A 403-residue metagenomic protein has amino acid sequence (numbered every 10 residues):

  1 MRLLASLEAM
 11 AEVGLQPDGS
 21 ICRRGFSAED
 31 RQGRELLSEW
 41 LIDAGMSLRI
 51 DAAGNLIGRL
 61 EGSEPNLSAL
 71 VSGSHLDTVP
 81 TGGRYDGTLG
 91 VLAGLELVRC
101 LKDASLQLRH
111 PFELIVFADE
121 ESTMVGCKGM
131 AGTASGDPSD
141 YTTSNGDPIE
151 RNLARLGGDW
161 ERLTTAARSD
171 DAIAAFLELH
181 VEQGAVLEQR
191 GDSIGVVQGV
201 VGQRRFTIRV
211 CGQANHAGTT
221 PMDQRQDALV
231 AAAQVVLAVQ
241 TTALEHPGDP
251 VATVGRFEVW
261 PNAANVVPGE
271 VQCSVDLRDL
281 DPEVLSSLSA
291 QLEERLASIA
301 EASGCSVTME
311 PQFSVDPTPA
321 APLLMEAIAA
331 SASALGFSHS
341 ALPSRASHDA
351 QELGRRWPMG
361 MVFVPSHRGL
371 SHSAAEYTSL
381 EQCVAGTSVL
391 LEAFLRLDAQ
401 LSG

Functional and structural regions predicted by a protein language model:
M1-G83: Acidic/His- and Gly-rich active-site-bordering loop/insert found across diverse amide/peptide-bond hydrolases
L3, A9-Q16, G73-S74, G269 (+2 more regions): Zn-dependent metallopeptidase/amidohydrolase metal-coordination segment
R23-F26, T253-N262, S274-L280, S306-M325 (+1 more regions): A short beta-alpha structural unit
D51, Q107-L108, L163-A167, T219 (+4 more regions): Flexible, glycine/charged-enriched surface loops at secondary-structure junctions
G54, L76-V79, I115-T123, Q183 (+4 more regions): Acidic, glycine-rich active-site loops and adjacent beta-strand->loop/helix elements that engage anionic groups
S72, T81-E121, R204-V210, H216-T242 (+3 more regions): Alpha-helical metal-binding/catalytic segments enriched in His/Glu/Asp
D119-T123, C127-E283: Midchain, well-structured core segments that form catalytic/ion-binding scaffolds
Q198-V200, H216, T220-H246, S289-E294 (+1 more regions): His/Asp/Glu-rich mid-to-C-terminal helical/loop segments that flank catalytic regions of hydrolases
